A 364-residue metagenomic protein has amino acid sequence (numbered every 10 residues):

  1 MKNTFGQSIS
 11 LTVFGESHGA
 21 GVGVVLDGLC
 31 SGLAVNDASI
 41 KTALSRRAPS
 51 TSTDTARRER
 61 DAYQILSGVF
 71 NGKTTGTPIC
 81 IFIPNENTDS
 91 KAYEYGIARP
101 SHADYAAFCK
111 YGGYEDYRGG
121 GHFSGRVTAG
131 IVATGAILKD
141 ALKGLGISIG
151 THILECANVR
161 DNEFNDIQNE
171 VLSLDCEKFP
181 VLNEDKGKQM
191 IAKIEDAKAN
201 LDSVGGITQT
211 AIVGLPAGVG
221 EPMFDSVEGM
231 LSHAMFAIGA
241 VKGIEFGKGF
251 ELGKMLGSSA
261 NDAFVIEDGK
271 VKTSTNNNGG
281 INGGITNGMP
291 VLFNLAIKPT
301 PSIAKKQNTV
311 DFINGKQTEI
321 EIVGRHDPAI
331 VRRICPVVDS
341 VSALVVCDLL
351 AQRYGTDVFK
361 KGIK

Functional and structural regions predicted by a protein language model:
M1-K364: Generic N-terminal targeting/processing segments that precede catalytic cores or assembly contacts
